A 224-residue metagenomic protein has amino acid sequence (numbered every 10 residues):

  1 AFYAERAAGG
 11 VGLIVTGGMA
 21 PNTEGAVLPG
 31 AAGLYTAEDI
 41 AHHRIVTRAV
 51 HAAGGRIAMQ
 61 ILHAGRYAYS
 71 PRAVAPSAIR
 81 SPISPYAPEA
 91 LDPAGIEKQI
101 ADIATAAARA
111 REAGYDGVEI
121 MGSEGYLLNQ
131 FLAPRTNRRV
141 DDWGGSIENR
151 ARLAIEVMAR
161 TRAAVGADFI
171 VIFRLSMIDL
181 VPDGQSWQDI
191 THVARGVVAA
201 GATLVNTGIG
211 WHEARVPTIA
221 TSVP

Functional and structural regions predicted by a protein language model:
A1-P224: Flavin-dependent oxidoreductase catalytic cores
